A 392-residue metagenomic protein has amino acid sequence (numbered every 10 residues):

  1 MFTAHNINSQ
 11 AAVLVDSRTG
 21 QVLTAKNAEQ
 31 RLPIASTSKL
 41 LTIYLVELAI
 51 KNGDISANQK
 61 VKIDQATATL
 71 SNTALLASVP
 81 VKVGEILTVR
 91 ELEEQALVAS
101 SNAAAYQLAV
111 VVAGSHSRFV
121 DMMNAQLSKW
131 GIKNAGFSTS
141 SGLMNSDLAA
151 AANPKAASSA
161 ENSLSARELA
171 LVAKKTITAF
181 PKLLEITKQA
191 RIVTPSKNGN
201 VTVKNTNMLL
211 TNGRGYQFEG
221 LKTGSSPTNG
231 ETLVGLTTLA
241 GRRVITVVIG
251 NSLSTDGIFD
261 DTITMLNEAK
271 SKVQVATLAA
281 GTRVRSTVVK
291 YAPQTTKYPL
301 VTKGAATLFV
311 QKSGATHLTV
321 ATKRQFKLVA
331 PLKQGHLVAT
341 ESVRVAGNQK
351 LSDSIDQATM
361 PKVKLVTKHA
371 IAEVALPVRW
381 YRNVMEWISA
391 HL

Functional and structural regions predicted by a protein language model:
M1-R167, I177-F180: Active-site-adjacent loops and short helices of periplasmic peptidoglycan-processing enzymes
A157-L392: Domain-terminus/edge residues, biased toward the C-terminal soluble/receptor-binding domains of extracytoplasmic
